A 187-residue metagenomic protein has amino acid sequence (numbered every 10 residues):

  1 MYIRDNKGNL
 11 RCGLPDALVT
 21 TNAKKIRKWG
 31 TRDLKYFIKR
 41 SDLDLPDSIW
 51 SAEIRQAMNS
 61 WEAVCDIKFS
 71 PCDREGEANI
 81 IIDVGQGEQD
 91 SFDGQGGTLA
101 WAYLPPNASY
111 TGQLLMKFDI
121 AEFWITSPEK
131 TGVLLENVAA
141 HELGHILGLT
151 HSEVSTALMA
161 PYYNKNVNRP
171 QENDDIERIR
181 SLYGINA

Functional and structural regions predicted by a protein language model:
M1-A187: Zinc-dependent metalloendopeptidases
